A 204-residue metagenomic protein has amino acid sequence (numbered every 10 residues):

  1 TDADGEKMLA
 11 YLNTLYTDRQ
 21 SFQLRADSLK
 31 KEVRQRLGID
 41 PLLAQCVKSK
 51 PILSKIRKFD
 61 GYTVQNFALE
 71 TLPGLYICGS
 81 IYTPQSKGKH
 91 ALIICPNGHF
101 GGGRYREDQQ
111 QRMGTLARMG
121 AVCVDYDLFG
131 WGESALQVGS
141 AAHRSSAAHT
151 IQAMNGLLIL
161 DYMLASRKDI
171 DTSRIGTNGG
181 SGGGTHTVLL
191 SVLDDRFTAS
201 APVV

Functional and structural regions predicted by a protein language model:
D2-I81: Non-catalytic accessory segments flanking enzyme active sites
L69-P73, T83-Q85, G98-F100, G130 (+2 more regions): Short, flexible loop/turn elements at secondary-structure junctions
G74, E107-Q109, N155, G180-G184 (+1 more regions): Short, glycine/acidic-rich beta->alpha junctions
Y76-I77, A91, T198: Glycine-rich phosphate/pyrophosphate-binding loop shared by adenosine-nucleotide-utilizing enzymes
T83-Q85, M113, L189: Short amphipathic alpha-helices and their capping/turn segments at secondary-structure boundaries
G88-S166, T172: Cap/lid segment of the alpha/beta-hydrolase catalytic domain
D161-V204: Primarily recognizes the serine-hydrolase "nucleophile elbow" in alpha/beta-hydrolase and SGNH/GDSL folds
